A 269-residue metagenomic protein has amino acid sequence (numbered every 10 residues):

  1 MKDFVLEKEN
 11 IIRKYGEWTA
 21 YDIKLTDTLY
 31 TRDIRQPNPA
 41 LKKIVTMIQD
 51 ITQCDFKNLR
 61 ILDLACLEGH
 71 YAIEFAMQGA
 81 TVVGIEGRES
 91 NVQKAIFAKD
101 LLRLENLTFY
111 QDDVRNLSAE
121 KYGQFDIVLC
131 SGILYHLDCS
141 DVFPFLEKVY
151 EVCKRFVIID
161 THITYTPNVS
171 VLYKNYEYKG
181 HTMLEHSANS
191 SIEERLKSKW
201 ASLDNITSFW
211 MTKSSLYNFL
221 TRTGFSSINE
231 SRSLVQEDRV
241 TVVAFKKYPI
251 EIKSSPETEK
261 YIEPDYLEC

Functional and structural regions predicted by a protein language model:
Q36-K57: Conserved alpha-helix/loop element of class I SAM-dependent methyltransferases that forms part of the SAM/SAH-binding
N58-L67: Conserved class I S-adenosyl-L-methionine
E68-Q78: Conserved SAM-binding loop of SAM-dependent methyltransferases across substrates and taxa, primarily the Class I
T81-G87: Conserved SAM-binding motif I beta-strand of class I
A95-I96: Conserved SAM-binding loop
R103-V114: Conserved SAM-binding strand-loop segment of SAM-dependent methyltransferases
A119-V128: A short acidic, Gly/Pro-enriched loop at the edge of an enzyme's catalytic core that lines a small-molecule cofactor
L129-C130, C139-E257, E263-P264: S-adenosyl-L-methionine-dependent methyltransferase catalytic module, highlighting the catalytic core
